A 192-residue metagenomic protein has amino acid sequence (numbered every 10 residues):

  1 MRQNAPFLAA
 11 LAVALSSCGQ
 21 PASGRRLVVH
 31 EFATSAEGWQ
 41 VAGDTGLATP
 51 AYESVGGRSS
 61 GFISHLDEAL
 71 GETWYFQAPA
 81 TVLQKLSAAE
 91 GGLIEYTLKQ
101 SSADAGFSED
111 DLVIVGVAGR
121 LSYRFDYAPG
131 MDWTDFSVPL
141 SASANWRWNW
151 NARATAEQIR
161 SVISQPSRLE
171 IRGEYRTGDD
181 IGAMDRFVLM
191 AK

Functional and structural regions predicted by a protein language model:
M1-F7: Bacterial N-terminal signal peptides that target proteins for export
S16-S17: C-terminal motif of bacterial Sec signal peptides marking the signal peptidase cleavage site
R25-F32: Boundary/junction segments of secreted and surface-exposed precursor proteins
T34-D67: Extracellular glycan-recognition surfaces and repeat-rich motifs
T73-A80, Q84-R153, G178-A183: Extracellular ligand-binding interfaces
I163-I171: Noncatalytic modules at the cell exterior or secretory-pathway interfaces, chiefly beta-strand-rich lectin/adhesion
L169, D185-L189: Extracellular beta-strand elements of beta-rich domains used for carbohydrate recognition/degradation or cell-matrix
I171-G178: Short beta-strand-plus-loop segments that form exposed binding edges in beta-rich domains
